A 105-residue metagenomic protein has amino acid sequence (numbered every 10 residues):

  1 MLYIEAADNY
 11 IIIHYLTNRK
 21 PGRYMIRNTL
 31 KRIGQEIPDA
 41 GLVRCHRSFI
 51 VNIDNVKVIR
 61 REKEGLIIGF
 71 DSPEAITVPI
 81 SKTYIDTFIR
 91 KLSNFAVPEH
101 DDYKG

Functional and structural regions predicted by a protein language model:
L2-G105: Basic, polyanion-interacting recognition surfaces, primarily in bacterial LytTR/OmpR-type DNA-binding effector domains
